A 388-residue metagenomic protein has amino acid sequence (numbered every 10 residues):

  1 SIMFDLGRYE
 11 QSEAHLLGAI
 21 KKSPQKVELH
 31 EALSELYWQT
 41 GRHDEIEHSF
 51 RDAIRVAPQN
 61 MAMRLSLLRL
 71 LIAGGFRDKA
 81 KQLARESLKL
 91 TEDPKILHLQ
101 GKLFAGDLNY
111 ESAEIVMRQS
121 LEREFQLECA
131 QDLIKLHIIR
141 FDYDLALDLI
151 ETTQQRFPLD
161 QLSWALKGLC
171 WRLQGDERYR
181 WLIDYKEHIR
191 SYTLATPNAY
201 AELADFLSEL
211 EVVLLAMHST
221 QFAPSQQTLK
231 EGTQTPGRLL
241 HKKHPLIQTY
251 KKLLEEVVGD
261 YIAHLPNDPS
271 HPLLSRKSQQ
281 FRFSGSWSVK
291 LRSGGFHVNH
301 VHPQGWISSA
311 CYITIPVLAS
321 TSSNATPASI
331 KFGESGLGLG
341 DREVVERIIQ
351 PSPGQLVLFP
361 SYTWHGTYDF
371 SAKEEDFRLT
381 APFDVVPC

Functional and structural regions predicted by a protein language model:
G18-A19, D52-A53, E86-S87, Q119-S120 (+1 more regions): Canonical positions in the second alpha-helix
P24, P58, T91-E92, E124-F125 (+1 more regions): Short coil turns that delineate tetratricopeptide repeat
L29, M63, I96-L97, C129-A130 (+1 more regions): TPR alpha-solenoid repeat register
W181-S275, F296: Non-heme Fe(II)/2-oxoglutarate
H241, P245-E255, G259-L358, T363-Y368 (+1 more regions): Catalytic core of non-heme Fe(II) oxygenases with the double-stranded beta-helix
